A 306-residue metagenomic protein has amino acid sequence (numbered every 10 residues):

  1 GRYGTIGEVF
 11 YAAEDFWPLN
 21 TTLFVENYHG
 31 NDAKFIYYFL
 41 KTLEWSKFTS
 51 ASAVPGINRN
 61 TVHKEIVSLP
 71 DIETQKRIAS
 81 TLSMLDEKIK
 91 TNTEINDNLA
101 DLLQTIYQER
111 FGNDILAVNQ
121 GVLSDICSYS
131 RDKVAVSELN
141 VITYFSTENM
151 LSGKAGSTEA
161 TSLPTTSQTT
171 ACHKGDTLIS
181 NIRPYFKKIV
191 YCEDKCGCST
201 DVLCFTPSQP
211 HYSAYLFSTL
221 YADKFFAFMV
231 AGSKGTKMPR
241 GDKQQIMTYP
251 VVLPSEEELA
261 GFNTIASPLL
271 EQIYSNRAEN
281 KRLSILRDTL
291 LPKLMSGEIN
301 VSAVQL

Functional and structural regions predicted by a protein language model:
G1-K41, S50-A53, N58-R59, T169-T170 (+2 more regions): A short beta-sheet element
F10-A13, W17-F24, S124-A135, L139-K174 (+2 more regions): Sequence-specific dsDNA recognition surfaces
T22-G30, S46, N60-D86, L203-S213 (+1 more regions): Proline-centric
F24, I66, T177-I179, C204 (+4 more regions): Structured core elements
L43, K47, S152-K154, D223 (+1 more regions): A short secondary-structure junction motif
K64-V136, M150, E256-S302: Non-catalytic DNA-recognition/assembly elements of restriction-modification systems
Q305-L306: Amphipathic heptad-repeat alpha-helical coiled-coil/stalk segments that mediate oligomerization, filament/stalk
